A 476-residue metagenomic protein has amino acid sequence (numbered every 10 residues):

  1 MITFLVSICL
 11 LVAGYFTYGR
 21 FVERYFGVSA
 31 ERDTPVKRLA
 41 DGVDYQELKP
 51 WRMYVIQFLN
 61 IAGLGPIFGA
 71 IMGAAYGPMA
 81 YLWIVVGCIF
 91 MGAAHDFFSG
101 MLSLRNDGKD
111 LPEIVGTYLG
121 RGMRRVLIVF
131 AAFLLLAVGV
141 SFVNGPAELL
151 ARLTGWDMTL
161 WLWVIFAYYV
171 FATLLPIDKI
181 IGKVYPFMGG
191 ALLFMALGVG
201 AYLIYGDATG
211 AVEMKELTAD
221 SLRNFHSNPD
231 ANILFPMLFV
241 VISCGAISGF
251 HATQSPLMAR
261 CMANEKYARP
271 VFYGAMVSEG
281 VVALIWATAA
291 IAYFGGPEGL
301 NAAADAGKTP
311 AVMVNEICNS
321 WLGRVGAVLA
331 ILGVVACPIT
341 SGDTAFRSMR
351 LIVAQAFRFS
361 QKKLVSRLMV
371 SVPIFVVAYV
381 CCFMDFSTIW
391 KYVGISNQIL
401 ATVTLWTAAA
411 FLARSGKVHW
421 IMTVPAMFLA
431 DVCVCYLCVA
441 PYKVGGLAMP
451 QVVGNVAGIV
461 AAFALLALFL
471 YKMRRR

Functional and structural regions predicted by a protein language model:
I2-G19, G73-S103, P112, G454-A462: Extracellular loop-to-transmembrane helix junctions
L5, C9-G27, F130, N144-L150 (+3 more regions): Membrane-interface loop-to-helix entry segments
L10-I67, N264-Y267: Membrane-interface "cap" regions at the ends of multi-pass membrane proteins
L10-L11, Y15, F58, M91-D107 (+4 more regions): Helix-loop-helix module between adjacent transmembrane segments
L48-G65, Y202-T209, D220-W286, L332-S341: Hydrophobic, membrane-embedded alpha-helices of multi-pass small-molecule transporters
R121-I128, A132, T159-W163, G274-A283 (+5 more regions): Loop-to-transmembrane helix boundary motifs in multi-pass membrane proteins
G139-V143, A147-W163, A172-T173, L192-F225 (+2 more regions): Hydrophobic alpha-helical segments and their helix-loop junctions in multi-pass secondary transporters
I204-L217, Y273-E316: Extracellular/periplasmic helix-exit of transmembrane alpha-helices
